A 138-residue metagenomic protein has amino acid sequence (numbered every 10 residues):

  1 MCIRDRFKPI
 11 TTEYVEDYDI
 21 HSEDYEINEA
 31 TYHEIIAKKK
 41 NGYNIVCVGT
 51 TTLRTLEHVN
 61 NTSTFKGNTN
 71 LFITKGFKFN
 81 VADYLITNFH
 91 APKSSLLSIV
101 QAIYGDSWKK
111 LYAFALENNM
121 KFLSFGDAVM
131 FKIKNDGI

Functional and structural regions predicted by a protein language model:
R4-I138: Surface-exposed, charge/polar-rich loops and edge strands
